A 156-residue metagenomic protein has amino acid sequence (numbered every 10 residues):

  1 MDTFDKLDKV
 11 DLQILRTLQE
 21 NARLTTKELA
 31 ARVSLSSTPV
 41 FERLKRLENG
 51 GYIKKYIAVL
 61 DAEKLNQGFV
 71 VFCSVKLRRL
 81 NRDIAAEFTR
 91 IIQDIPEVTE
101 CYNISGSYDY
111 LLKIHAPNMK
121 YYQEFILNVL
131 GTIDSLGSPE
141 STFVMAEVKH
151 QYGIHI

Functional and structural regions predicted by a protein language model:
M1-I156: A compositional/biophysical signature of low hydrophobicity enriched in polar/charged and small residues
